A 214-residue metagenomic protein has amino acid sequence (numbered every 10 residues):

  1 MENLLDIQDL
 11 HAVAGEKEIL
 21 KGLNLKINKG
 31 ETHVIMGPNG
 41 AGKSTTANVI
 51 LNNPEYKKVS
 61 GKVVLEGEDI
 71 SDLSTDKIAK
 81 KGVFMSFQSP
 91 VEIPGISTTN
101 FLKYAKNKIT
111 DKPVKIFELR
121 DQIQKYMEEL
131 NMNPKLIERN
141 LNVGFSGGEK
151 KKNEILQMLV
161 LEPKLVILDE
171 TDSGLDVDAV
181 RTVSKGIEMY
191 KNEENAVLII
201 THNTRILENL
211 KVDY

Functional and structural regions predicted by a protein language model:
I27-K29: Conserved hydrophobic segment flanking the Walker A/P-loop of ABC-type ATPase nucleotide-binding domains
M36-P38: The feature captures the beta-strand-to-loop junction immediately N-terminal to the Walker
K62-I78, N142: ABC ATPase NBD Q-loop/coupling interface
S89, G95-I109: Q-loop/switch helix immediately C-terminal to the Walker
M158-L159: ABC ATPase C-loop
E170-T171: Walker B catalytic motif
V180-E193: Helical segment within the ABC ATPase nucleotide-binding domain
